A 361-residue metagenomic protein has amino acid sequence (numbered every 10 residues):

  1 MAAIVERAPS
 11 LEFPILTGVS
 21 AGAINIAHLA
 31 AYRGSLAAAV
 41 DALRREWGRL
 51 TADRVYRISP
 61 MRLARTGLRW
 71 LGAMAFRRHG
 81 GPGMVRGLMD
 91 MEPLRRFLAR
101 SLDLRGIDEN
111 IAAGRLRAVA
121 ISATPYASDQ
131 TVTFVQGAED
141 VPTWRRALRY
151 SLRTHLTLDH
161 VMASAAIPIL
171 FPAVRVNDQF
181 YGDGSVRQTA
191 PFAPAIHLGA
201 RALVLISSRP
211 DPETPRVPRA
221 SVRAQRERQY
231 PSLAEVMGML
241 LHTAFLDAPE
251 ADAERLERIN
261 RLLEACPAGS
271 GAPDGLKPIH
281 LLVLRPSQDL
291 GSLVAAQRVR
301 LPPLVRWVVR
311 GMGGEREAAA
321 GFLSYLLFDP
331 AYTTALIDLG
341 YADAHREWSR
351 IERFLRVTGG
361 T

Functional and structural regions predicted by a protein language model:
M1-R86, E92, L98, G137-Y150 (+5 more regions): Patatin-like phospholipase
I15-S20, A118-A123, L281-R285: Extended hydrophobic secondary-structure segments that form protein cores and membrane-embedded regions
H28, S207, P286-Q288: Short secondary-structure boundary segments
V85, L98, R261-T361: C-terminal helical/tail subdomains of lipid-metabolizing enzymes
V85-A123, V132: Active-site periphery "cap/insert" segments of enzyme catalytic domains
R105-G106, R187-F192, I259-G271: Glycine-rich, charged/polar anion/phosphate-binding loops that engage phosphate groups from diverse ligands
A112-L240, A318-L327: Active-site gating loop/helix substructures
V217-R261, L304-W307: Acidic, Ser/Thr-rich peripheral helices and adjacent loops at domain boundaries
